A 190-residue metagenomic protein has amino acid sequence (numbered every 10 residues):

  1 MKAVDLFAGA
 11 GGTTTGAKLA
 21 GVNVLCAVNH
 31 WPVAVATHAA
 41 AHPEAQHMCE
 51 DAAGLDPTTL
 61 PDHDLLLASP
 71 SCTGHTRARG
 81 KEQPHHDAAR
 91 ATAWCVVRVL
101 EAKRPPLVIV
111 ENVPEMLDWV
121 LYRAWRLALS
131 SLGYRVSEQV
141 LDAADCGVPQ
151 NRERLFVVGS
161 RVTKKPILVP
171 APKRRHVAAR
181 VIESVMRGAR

Functional and structural regions predicted by a protein language model:
M1-A3: Extreme N-terminal starter segment of soluble prokaryotic enzymes
D5-G11: Class I SAM-dependent methyltransferase "Motif I" SAM/SAH-binding loop
G16-N23, A41: A short, Lys/Arg-enriched amphipathic alpha-helix followed by its capping loop at the start of a domain
A27-V28: The conserved SAM/SAH-binding core of class I Rossmann-like methyltransferase domains, concentrating on the hydrophobic
W31: Conserved SAM/SAH-binding beta-strand->alpha-helix loop
H38: Conserved SAM-binding loop
E44-A52: Conserved SAM-binding strand-loop segment of SAM-dependent methyltransferases
L55-L65, C72-R190: Class I S-adenosyl-L-methionine
